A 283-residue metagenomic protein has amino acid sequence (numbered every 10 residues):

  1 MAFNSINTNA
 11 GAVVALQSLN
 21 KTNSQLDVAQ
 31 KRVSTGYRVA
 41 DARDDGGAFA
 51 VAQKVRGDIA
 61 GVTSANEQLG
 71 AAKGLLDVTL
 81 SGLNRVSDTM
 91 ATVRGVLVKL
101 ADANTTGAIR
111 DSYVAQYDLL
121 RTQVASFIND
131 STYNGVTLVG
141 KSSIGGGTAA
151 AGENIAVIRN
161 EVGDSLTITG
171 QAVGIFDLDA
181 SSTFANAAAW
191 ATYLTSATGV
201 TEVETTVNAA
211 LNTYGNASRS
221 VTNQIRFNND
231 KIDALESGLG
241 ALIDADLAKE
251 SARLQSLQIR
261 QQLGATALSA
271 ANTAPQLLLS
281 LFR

Functional and structural regions predicted by a protein language model:
M1-R283: Primary detection of the long, small/polar-rich alpha-helical "axial" segments characteristic of bacterial flagellar
